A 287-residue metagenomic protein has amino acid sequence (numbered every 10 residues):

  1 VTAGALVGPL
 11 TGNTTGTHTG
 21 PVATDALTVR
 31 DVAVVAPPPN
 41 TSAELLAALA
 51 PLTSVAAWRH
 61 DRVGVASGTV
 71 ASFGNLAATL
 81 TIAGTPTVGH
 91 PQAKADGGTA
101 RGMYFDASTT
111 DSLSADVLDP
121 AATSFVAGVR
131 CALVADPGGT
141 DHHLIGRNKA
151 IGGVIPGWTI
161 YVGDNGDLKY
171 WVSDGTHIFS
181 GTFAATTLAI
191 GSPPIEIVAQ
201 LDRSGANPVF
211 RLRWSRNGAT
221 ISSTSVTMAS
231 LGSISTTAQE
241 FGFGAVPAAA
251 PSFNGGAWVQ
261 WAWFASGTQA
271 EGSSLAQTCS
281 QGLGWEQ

Functional and structural regions predicted by a protein language model:
V1, G8, G16, R30-S108 (+2 more regions): Extracytoplasmic low-complexity segments
A3, V7, T11, T15 (+12 more regions): Surface-exposed or flexible loop/turn and strand-edge residues in extracellular/cell-surface modules
N40-A50, Y104-V126, N148, S180-L188 (+1 more regions): Short surface loop/edge beta-strand patches of beta-sandwich-type extracellular domains that form ligand-contact sites
A56-R62, V126-A135, I145, I197-A199 (+2 more regions): Short hydrophobic/aromatic patches on beta-strands that form ligand-binding or substrate-lining surfaces
A66-T69, A107-K169, G205-N207, S266-Q277: Extracellular glycan-recognition modules
W171-E196: Short, aromatic/His-centered strand-loop micro-motif at the edge of beta-sheets
S192-R203, F210-L212: Short tryptophan-centered beta-strand motifs in secreted/extracellular beta-sheet-rich domains of glycan-recognition
T224-W258: Flexible glycan-contacting loops in extracellular carbohydrate-active proteins
